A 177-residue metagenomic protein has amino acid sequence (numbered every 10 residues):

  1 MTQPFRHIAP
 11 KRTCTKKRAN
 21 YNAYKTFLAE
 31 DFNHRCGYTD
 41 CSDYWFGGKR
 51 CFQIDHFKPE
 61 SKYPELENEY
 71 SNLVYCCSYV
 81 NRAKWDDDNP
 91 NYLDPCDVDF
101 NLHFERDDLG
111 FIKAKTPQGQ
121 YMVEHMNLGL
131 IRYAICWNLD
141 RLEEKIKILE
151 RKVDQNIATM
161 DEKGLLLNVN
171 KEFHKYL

Functional and structural regions predicted by a protein language model:
M1-C14, Y21-F27, D43-G47, P64-N72 (+1 more regions): Extended charged
N33, V74: Residues immediately within or flanking Cys/His clusters that coordinate Zn2+ in small zinc-binding modules
H34-R35, R50: Charge-rich, low-complexity N-terminal segments
C36-T39, C77: Short cysteine-rich clusters marking metal-coordination/redox-active sites
Q53-E60: Histidine-centered catalytic micro-motifs used for acid/base chemistry in nuclease and nucleotide-processing active
